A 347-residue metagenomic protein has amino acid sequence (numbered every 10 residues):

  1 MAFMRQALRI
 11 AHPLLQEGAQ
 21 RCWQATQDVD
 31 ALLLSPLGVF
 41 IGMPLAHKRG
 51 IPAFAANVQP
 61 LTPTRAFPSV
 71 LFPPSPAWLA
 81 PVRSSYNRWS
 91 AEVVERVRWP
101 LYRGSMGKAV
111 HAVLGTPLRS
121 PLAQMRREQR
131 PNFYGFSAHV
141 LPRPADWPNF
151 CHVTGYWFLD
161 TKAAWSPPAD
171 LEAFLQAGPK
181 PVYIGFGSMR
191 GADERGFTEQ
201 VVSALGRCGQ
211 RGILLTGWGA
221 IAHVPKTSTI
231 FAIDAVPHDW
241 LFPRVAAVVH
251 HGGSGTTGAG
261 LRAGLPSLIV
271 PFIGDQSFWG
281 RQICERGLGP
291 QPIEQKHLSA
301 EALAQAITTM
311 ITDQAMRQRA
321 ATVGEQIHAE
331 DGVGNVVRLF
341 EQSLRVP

Functional and structural regions predicted by a protein language model:
M1-G42, V82-E128: Conserved nucleotide-sugar donor-binding subdomain of glycosyltransferases
P13-R83, A138-V140: Conserved nucleotide-sugar donor-interacting segment of glycosyltransferase catalytic cores, predominantly GT-B
D28, A300-P347: C-terminal amphipathic helix plus adjacent low-complexity, charged tail appended to glycosyltransferase catalytic
L32-L34, I233-Q282: A donor-sugar binding/catalytic signature common to diverse glycosyltransferases and related nucleotide-sugar
S35, A56-N57, G135, T154 (+4 more regions): Generic beta-sheet signal
F136-A247: Donor-nucleotide binding loops and adjacent catalytic segments primarily of GT-B fold Leloir glycosyltransferases
G274-A306, Q318: Change "using UDP/GDP/dTDP sugars" to "using nucleotide sugars
